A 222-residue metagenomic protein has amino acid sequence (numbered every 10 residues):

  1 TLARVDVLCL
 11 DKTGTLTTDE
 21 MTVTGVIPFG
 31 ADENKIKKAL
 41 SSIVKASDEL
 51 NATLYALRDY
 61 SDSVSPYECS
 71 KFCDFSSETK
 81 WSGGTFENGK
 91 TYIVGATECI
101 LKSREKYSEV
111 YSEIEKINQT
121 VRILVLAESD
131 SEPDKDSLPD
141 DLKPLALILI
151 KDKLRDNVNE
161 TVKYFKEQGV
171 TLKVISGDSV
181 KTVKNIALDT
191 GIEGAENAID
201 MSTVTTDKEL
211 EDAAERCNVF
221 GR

Functional and structural regions predicted by a protein language model:
R4-P144, I150, K163-Y164, L172-G191: Cytosolic catalytic regions of ATP/NTP-dependent phosphoryl-transfer enzymes
D74-S77, K153-R155, S202-E209: A short acidic, often aromatic-flanked loop/helix-cap motif at beta-alpha or helix-coil junctions that lines enzyme
I117-V121, Q168, A213-C217: Structured helix-beta-strand junction loops
D136-L145, K208-R216: Gly-rich Lys/Arg/Thr-decorated short loops/hinges at beta-loop-alpha junctions or inter-strand turns that position
L147-I148, R155: Active-site oxyanion-binding pockets that recognize sulfate/phosphate
L154-K166: The conserved cystathionine-beta-synthase
E160-K163, T171, G194-R222: C-terminal cap/substrate-recognition subdomain and adjoining C-terminal extension of metal-dependent phosphatase-like
